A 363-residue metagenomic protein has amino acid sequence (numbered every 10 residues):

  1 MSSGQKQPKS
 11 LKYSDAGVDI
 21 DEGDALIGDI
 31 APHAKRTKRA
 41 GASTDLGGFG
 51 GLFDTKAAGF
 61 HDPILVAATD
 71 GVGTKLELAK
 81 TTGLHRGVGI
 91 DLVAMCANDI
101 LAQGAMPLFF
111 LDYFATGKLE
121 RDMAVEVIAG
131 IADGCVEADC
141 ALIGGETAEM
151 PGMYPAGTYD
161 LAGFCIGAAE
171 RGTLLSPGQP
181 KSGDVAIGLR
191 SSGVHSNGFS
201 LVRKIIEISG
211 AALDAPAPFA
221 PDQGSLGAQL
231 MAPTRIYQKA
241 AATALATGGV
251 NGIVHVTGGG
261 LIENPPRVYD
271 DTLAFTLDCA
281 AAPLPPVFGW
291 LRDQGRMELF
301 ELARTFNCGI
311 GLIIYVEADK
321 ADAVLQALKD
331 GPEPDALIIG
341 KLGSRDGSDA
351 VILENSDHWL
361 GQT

Functional and structural regions predicted by a protein language model:
S2-S43: N-terminal amphipathic/basic leader segments beginning at the initiator methionine
S3-D15, P32, M123-A141, Y154-L161 (+3 more regions): Glycine-/charge-enriched secondary-structure boundary and capping motifs
D19, D70, G183, H255 (+1 more regions): Residue-level signature of catalytic and energy-coupling elements of molecular machines, predominantly ATP/GTP-dependent
G23, G59-F60, V72-K75, E170-T173 (+5 more regions): Short, acidic Gly/Pro/Ser/Thr-rich loop/turn segments
P32-S192: Glycine-rich phosphate/pyrophosphate-binding loop regions near the starts of catalytic domains
G104-M106, L201, G249, D335: Short loop/turn motifs at secondary-structure junctions
D160, T173-L226, I262: Short, acidic (Asp/Glu-rich) active-site segment that either coordinates a divalent metal cofactor
